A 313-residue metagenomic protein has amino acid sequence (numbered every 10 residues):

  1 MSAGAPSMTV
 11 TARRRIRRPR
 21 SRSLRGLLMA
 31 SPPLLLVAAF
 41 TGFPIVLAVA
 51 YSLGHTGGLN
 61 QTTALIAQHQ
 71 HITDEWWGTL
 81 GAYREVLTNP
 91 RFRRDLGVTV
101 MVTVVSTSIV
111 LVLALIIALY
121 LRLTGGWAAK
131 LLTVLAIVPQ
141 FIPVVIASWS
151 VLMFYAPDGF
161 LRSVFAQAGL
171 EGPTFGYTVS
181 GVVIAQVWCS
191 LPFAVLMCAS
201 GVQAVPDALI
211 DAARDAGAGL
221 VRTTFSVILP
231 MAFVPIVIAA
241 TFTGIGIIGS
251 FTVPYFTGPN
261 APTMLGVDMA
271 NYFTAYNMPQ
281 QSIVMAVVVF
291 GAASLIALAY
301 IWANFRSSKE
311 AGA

Functional and structural regions predicted by a protein language model:
M1-R22, L28, T56-T88: Membrane-topology segments of multi-pass transport proteins
M1-S31, T124-K130, A299-A313: Transmembrane alpha-helical segments of polytopic membrane transport and secretion proteins
S2-A5, V10, A199-I210, R214 (+1 more regions): C-terminal transmembrane helix and the adjacent membrane-cytosol boundary/short C-terminal tail of inner/organellar
S23, V179-G181, V205-I238: Amphipathic cytosolic juxtamembrane alpha-helices at the membrane-cytosol interface of multi-pass membrane transporters
R25-A67, P90-E171, V182-Q203, M231 (+4 more regions): Membrane-water interface segments at the C-terminal ends of transmembrane alpha-helices in multi-pass inner-membrane
Q68-E85, V179, N260-T274: Short hydrophobic, aromatic-rich alpha-helical segments embedded in or entering the lipid bilayer of multi-pass
A128-L131, Y177-S180, V195, L209 (+4 more regions): Residue-level recognition of membrane-helix boundary sites in multi-pass small-molecule transporters
M153, F251-P279, A313: Glycine-rich helix-loop "coupling/hinge" segments at transmembrane-helix boundaries in multipass transporters
